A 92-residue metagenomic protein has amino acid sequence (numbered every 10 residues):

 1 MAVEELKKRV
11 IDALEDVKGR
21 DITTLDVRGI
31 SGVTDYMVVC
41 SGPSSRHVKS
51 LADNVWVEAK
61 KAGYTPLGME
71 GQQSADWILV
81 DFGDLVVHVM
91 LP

Functional and structural regions predicted by a protein language model:
M1-V33, S45-I78, P92: Polybasic/polar functional segments that serve as interface/processing modules
D35-M37: Catalytic metal-binding acidic patch
V39-S41, M90: Short hydrophobic/aromatic beta-strand micro-patches that form the beta-sheet surface supporting nucleotide- or nucleic
V80-F82: Active-site beta-strand termini and strand-to-loop segments that position acidic
